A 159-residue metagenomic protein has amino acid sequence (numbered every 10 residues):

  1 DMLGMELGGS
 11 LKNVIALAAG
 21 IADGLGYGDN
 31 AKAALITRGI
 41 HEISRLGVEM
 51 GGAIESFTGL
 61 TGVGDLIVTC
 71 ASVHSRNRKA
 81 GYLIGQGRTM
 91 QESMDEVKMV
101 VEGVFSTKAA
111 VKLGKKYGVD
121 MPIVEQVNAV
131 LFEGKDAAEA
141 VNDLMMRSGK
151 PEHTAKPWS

Functional and structural regions predicted by a protein language model:
D1-S56: Internal alpha-helical scaffold of NAD(P)-dependent oxidoreductase catalytic cores
A16-D23, Y27, V48-T58, G62-S159: NAD(P)-dependent Rossmann-like dehydrogenase/reductase catalytic/cofactor-binding core
